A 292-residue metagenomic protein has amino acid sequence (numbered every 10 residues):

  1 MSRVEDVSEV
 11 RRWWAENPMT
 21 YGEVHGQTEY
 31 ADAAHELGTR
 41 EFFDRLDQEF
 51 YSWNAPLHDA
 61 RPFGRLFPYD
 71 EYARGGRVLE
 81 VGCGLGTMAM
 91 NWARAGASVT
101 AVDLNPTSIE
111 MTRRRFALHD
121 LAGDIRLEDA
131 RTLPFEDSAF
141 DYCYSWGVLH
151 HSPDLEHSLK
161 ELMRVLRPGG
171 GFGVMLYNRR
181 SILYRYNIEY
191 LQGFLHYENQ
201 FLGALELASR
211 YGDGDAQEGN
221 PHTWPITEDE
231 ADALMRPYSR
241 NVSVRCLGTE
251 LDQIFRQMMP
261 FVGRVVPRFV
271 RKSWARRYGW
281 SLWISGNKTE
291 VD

Functional and structural regions predicted by a protein language model:
M1-D47: N-terminal, positively charged/glycine-rich alpha-helical extensions of SAM-dependent methyltransferases
E36-G76: Conserved alpha-helix/loop element of class I SAM-dependent methyltransferases that forms part of the SAM/SAH-binding
R77-L79, L85-T132: Class I SAM-dependent methyltransferase SAM/SAH-binding core
R131-Y142: A short acidic, Gly/Pro-enriched loop at the edge of an enzyme's catalytic core that lines a small-molecule cofactor
Y142-D154: A short SAM/SAH-binding and catalytic strip from SAM-dependent methyltransferases
E156-P168: A short glycine-rich, Lys/Arg-flanked "PGG" loop and its adjoining helix->strand segment in the class I
G171-L202: Conserved class I S-adenosyl-L-methionine
E189, L195, N199-L202, E206-D292: A C-terminal cap/extension of S-adenosyl-L-methionine-dependent methyltransferases that defines the acceptor-substrate
